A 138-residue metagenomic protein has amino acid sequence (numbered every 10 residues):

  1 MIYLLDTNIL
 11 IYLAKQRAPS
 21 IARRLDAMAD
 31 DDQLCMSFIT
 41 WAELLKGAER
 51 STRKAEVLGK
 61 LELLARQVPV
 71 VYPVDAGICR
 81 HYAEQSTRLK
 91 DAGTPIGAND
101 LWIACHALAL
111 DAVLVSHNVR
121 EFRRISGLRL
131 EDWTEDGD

Functional and structural regions predicted by a protein language model:
M1, A104, L108-D138: Acidic, PIN/NYN-like endoribonuclease modules and their adjacent C-terminal/linker elements
M1-M36, A48-L63, D91, D136-D138: Short, well-structured N-terminal submotif of metal-dependent ribonuclease cores
D6-T7, I21, L44, Y82 (+2 more regions): Generic structural signal for small/hydrophobic residues in well-ordered secondary structure, especially within
I9, T40, I78, R120-E121: Alpha-helix capping/helix-boundary segments
L10-I11, A42-L45, R123, E131: Nucleotide phosphate-binding site architecture
A22, W41, K54, L58-L61 (+2 more regions): A general structural signal for well-ordered alpha-helical segments in protein cores
Q33, P69-V70, R129: Conserved beta-strand segments of alpha/beta enzyme cores
K46, V70-V115: Active-site neighborhoods of divalent-metal-dependent phosphate/nucleic-acid chemistry enzymes
